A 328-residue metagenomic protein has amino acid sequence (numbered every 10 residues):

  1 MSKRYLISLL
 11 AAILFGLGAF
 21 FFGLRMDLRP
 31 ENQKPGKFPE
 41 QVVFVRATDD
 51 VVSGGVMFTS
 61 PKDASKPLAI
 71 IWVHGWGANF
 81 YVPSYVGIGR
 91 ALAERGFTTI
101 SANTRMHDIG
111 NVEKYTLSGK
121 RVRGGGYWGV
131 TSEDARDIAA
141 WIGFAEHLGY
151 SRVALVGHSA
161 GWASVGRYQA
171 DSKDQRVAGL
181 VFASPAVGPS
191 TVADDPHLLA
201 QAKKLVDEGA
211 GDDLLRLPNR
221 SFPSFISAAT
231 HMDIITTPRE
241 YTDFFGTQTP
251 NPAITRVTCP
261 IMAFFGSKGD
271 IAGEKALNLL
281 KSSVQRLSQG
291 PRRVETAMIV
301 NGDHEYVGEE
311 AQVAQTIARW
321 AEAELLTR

Functional and structural regions predicted by a protein language model:
M26-K62: N-terminal cap/lid segment of alpha/beta-hydrolase-fold proteins
K62-D108, E113: Short, surface-exposed "cap/lid" segments of acyl-processing enzymes
L117, V122-L148: Alpha/beta-hydrolase active-site loop
G143-L205, G209, T236: Primarily recognizes the serine-hydrolase "nucleophile elbow" in alpha/beta-hydrolase and SGNH/GDSL folds
A183-N251: Accessory cap/linker subdomain of secreted extracellular hydrolases
V257, A263-F265: Short beta-strand/loop motif that positions the catalytic acidic residue of the alpha/beta-hydrolase fold
D270-L280: Conserved alpha/beta-hydrolase "acid-adjacent" motif
E295-R328: Catalytic active-site module of serine/aspartate enzymes centered on a nucleophile-bearing elbow/loop
